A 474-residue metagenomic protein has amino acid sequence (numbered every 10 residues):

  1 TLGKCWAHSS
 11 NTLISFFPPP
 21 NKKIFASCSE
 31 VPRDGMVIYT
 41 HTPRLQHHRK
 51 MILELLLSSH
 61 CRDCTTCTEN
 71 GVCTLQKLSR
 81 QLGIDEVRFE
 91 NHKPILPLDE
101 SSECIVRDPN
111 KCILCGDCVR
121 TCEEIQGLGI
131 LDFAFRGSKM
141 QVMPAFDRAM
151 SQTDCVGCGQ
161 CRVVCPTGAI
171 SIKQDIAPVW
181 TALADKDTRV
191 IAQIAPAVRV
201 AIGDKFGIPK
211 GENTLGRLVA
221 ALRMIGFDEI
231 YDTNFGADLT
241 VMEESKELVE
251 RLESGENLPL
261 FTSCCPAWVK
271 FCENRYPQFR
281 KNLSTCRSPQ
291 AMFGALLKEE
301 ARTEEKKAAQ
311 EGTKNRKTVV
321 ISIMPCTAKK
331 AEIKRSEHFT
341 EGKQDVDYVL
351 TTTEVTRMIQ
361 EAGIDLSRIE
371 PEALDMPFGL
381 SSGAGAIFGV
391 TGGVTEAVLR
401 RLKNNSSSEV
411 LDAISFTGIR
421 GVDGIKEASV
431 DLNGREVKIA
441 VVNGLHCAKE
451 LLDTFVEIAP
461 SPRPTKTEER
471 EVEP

Functional and structural regions predicted by a protein language model:
T1-R49, L53, L57, K173-P474: Iron-sulfur-associated redox domains of electron-transfer enzymes in respiratory and anaerobic energy metabolism
G3, A7-N11, F16-G157, V163 (+2 more regions): Fe-S ferredoxin-like electron-transfer domains and their immediately adjacent linker/connector regions across
